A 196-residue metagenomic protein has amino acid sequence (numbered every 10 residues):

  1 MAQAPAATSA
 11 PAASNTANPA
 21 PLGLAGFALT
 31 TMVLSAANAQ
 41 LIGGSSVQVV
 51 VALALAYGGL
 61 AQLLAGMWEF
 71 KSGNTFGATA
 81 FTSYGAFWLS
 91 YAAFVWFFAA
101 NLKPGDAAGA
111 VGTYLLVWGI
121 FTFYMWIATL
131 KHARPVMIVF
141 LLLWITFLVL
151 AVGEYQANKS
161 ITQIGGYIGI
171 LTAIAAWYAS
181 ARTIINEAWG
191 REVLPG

Functional and structural regions predicted by a protein language model:
M1-A65, E69: N-terminal topogenic module of multi-pass integral membrane proteins
S9-A25, N74-F76, L130-I145, I161-Y167 (+1 more regions): Cytoplasm-facing juxtamembrane segments at the starts of transmembrane helices in multi-pass membrane proteins
M32-N38, L63-G66, W88-F98, F121-W126 (+1 more regions): Hydrophobic alpha-helical transmembrane segments and adjacent interfacial helices in integral membrane proteins
S35, A39, A65-K71, G77-A80 (+4 more regions): A structural feature that tracks compact, well-ordered secondary-structure segments with a strong bias toward
S46-G58, G105-V117, V139-F140, G166-I170: Structural signature of hydrophobic alpha-helical transmembrane segments
Q62-S72, F123-K131, T183: C-terminal ends of transmembrane helices
A78, T82, A86-T113: Helix-adjacent hinge/juxtasegments
T113-Y124, R134-Y155, I161-R182: Alpha-helical membrane segments in multi-pass integral membrane proteins
